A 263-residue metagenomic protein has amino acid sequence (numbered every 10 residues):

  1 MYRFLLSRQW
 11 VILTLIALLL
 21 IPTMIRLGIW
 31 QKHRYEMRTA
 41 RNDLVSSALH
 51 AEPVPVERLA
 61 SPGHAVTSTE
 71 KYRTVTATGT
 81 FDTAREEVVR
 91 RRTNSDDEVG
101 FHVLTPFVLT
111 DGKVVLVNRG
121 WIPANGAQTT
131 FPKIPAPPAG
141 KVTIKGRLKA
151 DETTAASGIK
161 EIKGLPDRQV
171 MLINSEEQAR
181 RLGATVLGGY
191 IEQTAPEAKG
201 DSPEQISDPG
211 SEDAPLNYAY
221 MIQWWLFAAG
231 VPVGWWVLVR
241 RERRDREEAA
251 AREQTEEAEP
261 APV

Functional and structural regions predicted by a protein language model:
M1-A60, S68, R73-V115, R119-V263: Surface-exposed, charge/polar-rich loops and edge strands
A65: Phosphate-centric recognition/catalysis
